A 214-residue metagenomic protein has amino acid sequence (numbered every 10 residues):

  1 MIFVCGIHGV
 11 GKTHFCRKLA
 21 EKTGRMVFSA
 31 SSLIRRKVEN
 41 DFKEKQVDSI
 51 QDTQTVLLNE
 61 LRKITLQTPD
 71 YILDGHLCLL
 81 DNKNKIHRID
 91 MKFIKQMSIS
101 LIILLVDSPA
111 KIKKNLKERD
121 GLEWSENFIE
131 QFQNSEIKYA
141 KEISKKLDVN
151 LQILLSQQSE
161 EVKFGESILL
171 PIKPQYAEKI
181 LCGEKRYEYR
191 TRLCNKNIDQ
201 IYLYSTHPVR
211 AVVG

Functional and structural regions predicted by a protein language model:
V4: Hydrophobic anchor at the beta1->P-loop junction of P-loop NTPases
G9: Walker A (P-loop) phosphate-binding loop of P-loop NTPases
K12: Conserved lysine of the Walker
R17-L58: Conserved substrate/cofactor phosphate-moiety recognition/catalytic segment in nucleotide-dependent phosphotransferases
F42-N82: Conserved nucleotide-sensing/catalytic segment adjacent to the nucleotide-binding pocket in NTP-handling enzymes
H76-R119: ATP-dependent NMP and nucleoside kinases share a basic, alpha-helical "lid"
E118, L122-V162: Small-molecule kinase domains that catalyze NTP-dependent phosphoryl transfer to phosphate-bearing small molecules
F164-G214: Structured alpha/beta reader/binder surfaces that contact nucleic acids or chromatin modification marks
